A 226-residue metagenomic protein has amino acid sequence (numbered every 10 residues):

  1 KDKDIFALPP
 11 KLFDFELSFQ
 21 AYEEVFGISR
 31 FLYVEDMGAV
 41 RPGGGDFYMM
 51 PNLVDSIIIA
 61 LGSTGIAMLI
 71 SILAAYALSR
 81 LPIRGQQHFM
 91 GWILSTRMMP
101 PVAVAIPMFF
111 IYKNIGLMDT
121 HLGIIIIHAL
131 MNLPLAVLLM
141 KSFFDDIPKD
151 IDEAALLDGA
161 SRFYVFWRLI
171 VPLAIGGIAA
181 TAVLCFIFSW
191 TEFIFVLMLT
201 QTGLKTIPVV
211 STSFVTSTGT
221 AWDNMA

Functional and structural regions predicted by a protein language model:
K1-A226: A structural signal for multi-pass alpha-helical bundles of membrane permease subunits that mediate small-molecule
